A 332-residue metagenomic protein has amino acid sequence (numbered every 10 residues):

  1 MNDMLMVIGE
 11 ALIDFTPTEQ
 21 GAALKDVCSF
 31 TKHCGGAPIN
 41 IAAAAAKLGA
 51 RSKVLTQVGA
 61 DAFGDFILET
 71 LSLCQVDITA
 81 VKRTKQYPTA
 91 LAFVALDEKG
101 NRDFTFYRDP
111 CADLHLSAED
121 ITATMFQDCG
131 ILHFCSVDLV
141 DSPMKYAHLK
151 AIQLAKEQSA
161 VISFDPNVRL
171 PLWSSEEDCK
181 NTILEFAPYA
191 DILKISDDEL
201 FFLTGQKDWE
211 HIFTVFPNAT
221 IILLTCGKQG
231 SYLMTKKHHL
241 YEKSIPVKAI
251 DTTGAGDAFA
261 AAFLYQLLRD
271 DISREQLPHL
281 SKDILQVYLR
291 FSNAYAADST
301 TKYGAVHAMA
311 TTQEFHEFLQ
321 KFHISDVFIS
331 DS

Functional and structural regions predicted by a protein language model:
M1-D77, F328-S332: Glycine-rich phosphate/adenosyl-contacting loop at the front of the ribokinase-like
M1-M6, Q153, D208-S332: Conserved phosphate-binding/catalytic region of the ribokinase-like
M6-I8, I131-H133, S163, K194 (+1 more regions): Structural motif
R51-F134, E317-S332: Conserved N-terminal subdomain of the carbohydrate kinase-like
A90, S136-V140, A296, K302-A305: Glycine-rich phosphate/pyrophosphate-binding beta-alpha loops
T124-M125, E185-F186, V215: Structural alpha-helical scaffold elements that stabilize or flank donor/cofactor-binding regions in carbohydrate
Q127-D128, P188-Y189, N218: Alpha-helix C-terminal capping/helix-to-coil transition sites in glycosyltransferase folds
V137-H211, Q229-G230: Conserved beta-alpha-beta core of the PfkB/ribokinase-like small-molecule kinase fold
